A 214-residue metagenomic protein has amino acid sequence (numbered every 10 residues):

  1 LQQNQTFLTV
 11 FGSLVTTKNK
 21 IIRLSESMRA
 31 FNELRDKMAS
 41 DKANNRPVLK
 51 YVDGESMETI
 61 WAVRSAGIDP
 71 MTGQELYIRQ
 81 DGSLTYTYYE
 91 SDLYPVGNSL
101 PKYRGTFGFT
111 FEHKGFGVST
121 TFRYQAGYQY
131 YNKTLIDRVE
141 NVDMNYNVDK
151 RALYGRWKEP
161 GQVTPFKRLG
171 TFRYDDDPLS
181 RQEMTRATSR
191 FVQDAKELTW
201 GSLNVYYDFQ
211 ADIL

Functional and structural regions predicted by a protein language model:
L1, V10, F107-F109, L203: Membrane-embedded beta-strands of outer-membrane beta-barrel proteins, especially the hydrophobic/small aromatic
Q2-S99, Y130, V139, K158-V163: Conserved small-residue
T6, P101-G105, K196-G201: Residues that define the transmembrane beta-barrel architecture of outer-membrane proteins
V10-G12, T120, V205: Membrane-embedded beta-strand positions of outer-membrane beta-barrel proteins
S13, R104, T110, R181-Q182 (+1 more regions): Core subunits and conserved enzymes of cellular information-processing and envelope-translocation systems across
L14-K20, H113-G115, Y124-Y128, S202 (+1 more regions): Transmembrane beta-strands of outer-membrane beta-barrel pores
G115-S119, D212-I213: Repeated loop/turn-to-beta-strand initiation elements of outer-membrane beta-barrel proteins
Q125-L214: Extracytoplasmic gating/loop element in the C-terminal half of outer-membrane beta-barrel translocons and assembly
